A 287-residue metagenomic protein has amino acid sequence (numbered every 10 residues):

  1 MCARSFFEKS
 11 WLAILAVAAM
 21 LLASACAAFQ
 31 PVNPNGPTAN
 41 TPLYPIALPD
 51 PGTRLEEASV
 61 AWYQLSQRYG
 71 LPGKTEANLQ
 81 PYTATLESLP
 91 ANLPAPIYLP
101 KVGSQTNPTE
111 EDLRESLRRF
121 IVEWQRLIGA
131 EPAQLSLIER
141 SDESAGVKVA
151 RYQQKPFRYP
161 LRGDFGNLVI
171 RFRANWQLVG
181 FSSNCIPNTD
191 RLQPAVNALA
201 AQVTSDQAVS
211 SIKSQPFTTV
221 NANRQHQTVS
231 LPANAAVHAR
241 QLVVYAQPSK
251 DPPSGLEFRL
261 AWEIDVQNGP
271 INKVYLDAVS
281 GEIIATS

Functional and structural regions predicted by a protein language model:
C2-L15: Bacterial N-terminal signal peptides that target proteins for export
A13-A16, A236-H238: Short, low-complexity, intrinsically disordered N-terminal segments
L22-A25: C-terminal motif of bacterial Sec signal peptides marking the signal peptidase cleavage site
F29-S287: Segments that shape or occlude catalytic/ligand-binding pockets
